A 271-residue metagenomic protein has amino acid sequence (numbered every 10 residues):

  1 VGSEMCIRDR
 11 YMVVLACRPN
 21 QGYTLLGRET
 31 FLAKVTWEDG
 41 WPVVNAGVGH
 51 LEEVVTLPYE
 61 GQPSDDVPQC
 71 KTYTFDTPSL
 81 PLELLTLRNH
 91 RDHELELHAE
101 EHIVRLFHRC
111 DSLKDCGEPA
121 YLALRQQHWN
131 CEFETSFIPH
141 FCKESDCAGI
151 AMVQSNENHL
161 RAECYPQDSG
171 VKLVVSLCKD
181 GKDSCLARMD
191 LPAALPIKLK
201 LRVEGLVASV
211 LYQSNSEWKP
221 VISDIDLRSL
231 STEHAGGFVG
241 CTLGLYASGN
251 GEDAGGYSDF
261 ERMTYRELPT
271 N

Functional and structural regions predicted by a protein language model:
V1-I7: Short, small-residue-biased leader/transition segments that mark boundaries at the very start of proteins
D9-M12: Entry beta-strands of beta-propeller and related beta-repeat scaffolds
V14-A16, Y212: Glycine-rich, histidine-containing beta strand-loop boundary motifs that form or position
C17-Q21: Short glycine/acidic-enriched loop and turn motifs that connect beta-strands
Y23-R28: Short, solvent-exposed loop/turn segments at conserved positions within beta-propeller repeat blades
A33-T36, W41-N271: Extracellular glycan-recognition regions
